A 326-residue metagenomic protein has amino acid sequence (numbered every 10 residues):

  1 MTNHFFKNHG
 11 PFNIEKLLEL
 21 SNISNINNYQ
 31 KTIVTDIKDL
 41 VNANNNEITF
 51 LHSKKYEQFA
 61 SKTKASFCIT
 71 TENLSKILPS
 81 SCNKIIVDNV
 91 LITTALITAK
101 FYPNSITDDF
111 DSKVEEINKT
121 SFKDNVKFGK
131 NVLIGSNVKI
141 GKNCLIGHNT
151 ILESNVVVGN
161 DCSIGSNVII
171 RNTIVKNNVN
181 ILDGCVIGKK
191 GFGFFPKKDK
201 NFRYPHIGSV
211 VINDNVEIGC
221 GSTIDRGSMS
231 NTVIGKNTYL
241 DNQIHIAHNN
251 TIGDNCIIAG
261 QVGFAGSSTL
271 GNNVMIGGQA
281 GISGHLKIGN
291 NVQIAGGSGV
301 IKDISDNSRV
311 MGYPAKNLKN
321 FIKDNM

Functional and structural regions predicted by a protein language model:
M1-N118, N178, G184-C185, K189-R203 (+3 more regions): Terminal amphipathic alpha-helical/low-complexity segments used for targeting or macromolecular assembly
F50, V114-N317: Structural signal for interior beta-strand "rungs" in well-ordered beta-sheet cores of soluble enzyme domains
